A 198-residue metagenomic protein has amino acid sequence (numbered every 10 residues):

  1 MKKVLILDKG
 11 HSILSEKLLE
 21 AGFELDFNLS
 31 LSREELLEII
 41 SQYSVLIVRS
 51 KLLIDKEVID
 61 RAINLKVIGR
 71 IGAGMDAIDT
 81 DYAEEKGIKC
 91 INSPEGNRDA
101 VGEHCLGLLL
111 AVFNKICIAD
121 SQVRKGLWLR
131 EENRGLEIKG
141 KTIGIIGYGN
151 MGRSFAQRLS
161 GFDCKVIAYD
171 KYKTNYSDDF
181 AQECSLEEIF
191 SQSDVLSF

Functional and structural regions predicted by a protein language model:
M1, L65, K139-T142: Phosphate-coordination loops involved in phosphoryl transfer and adenosine-cofactor binding
M1-Y43, D163-I167: N-terminal glycine-/charge-rich "phosphate-binding" loop or analogous flexible N-terminal tail
I6, V45-D120: Phosphate/diphosphate ligand-binding glycine-rich loop within oxidoreductases
S12, S30-L37, L52-K56, E131 (+1 more regions): Structural motif corresponding to alpha-helix initiation and N-cap regions
I13-E20, D60, I78-E85, K173-F180: Short loop/helix-cap segments at secondary-structure boundaries that form the rim of catalytic
E38-I40, V58-R61, E188-Q192: Structural alpha-helical scaffold elements that stabilize or flank donor/cofactor-binding regions in carbohydrate
P94-T142, S154-Q157, G161, Y169: Phosphate-binding beta-alpha-beta segment of Rossmann-like dinucleotide-binding domains, i.e., the NAD(P)
E131-F198: Rossmann-like dinucleotide/phosphate-binding beta-alpha-beta segment
